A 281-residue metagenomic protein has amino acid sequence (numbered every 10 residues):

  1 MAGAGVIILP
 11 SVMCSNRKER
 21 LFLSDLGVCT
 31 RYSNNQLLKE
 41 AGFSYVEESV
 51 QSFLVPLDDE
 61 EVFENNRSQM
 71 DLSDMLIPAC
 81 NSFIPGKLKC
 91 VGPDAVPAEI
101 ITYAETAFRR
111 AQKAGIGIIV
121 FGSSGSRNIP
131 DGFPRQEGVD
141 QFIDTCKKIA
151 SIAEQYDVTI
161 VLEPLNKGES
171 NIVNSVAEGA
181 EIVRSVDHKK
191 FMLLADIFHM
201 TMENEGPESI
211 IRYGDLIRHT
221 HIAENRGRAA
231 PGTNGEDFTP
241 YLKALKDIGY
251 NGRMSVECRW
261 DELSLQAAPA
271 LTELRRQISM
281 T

Functional and structural regions predicted by a protein language model:
M1-S11, S15: N-terminal export signals
V12-S44, I100-I101, R109, G115-I116 (+2 more regions): Histidine-acidic metal/acid-base catalytic patches
S15, C90-M192: Active-site acidic/histidine proton-transfer and metal-coordination neighborhood in alpha/beta enzyme cores
Y32-N34, V50-S52, F83-G86, G125-R127 (+4 more regions): Active-site-proximal loop/turn and secondary-structure-junction residues that shape catalytic pockets, frequently
L37, G42-E61, N81-K89: N-terminal substrate-binding region of glycoside hydrolase catalytic domains
S49-D71, S123-P130: Glycine-rich, proline-tolerant flexible connector loops at the mouths of alpha/beta enzymes
M70-L72, A111, A153, L245: A generic structural signal for well-ordered alpha-helical segments
